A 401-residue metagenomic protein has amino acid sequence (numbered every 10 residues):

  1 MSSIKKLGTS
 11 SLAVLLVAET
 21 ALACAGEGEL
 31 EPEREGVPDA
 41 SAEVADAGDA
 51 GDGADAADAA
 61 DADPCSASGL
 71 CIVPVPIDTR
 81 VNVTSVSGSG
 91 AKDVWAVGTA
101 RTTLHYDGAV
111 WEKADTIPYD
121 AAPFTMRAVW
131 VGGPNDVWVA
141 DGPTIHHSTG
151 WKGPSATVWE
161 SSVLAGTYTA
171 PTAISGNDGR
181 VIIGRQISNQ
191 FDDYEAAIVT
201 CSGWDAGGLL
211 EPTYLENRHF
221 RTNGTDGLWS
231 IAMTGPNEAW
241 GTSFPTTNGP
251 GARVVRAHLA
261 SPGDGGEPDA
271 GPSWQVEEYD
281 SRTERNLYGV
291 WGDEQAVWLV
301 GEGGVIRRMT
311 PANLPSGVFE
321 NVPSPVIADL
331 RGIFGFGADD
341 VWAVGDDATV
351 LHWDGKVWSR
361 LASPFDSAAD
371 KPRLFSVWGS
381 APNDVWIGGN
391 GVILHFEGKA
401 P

Functional and structural regions predicted by a protein language model:
M1-V14: Bacterial N-terminal signal peptides that target proteins for export
L7, P38-A40: Generic hydrophobic alpha-helical membrane-segment signal
T20-A23: C-terminal motif of bacterial Sec signal peptides marking the signal peptidase cleavage site
G26-E29, G36, E43-A45, D52-P401: Residue-level hotspots at or immediately adjacent to binding/recognition sites across diverse folds
